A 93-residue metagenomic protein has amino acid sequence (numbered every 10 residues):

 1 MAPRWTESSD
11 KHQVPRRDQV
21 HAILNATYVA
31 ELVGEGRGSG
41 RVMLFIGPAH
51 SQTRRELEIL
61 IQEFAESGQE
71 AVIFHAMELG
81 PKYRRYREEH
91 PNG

Functional and structural regions predicted by a protein language model:
M1-G93: Ribonuclease/tRNase effector modules and their secretory precursors
